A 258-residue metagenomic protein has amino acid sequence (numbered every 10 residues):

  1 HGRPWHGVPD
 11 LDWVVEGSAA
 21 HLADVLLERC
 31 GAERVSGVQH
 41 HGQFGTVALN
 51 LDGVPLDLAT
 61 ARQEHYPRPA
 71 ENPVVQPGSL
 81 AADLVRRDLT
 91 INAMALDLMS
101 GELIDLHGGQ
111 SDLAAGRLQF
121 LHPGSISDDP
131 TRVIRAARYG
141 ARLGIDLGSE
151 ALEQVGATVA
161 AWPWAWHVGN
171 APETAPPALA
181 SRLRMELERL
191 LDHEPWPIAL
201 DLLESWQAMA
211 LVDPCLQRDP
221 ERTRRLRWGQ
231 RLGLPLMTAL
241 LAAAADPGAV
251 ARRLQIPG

Functional and structural regions predicted by a protein language model:
H1-G258: Catalytic cores of the polymerase beta-like nucleotidyltransferase superfamily and closely associated nucleotide
